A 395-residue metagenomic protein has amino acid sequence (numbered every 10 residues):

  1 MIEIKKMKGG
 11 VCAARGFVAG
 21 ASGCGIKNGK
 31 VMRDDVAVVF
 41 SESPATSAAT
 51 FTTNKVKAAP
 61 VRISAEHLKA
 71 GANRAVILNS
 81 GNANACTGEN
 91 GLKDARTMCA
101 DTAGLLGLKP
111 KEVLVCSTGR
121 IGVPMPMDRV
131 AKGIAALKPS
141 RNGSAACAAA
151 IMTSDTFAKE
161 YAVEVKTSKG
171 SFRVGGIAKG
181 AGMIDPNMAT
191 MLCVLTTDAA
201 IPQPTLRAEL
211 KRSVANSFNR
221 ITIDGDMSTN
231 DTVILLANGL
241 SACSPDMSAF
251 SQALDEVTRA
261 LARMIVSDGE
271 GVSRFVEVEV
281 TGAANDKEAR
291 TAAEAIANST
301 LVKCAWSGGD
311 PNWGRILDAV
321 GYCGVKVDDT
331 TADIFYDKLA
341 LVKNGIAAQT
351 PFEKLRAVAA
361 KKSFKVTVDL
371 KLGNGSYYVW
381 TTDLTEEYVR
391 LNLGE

Functional and structural regions predicted by a protein language model:
M1-N79, A83-K93, G104-E395: A structural signal for small-residue-enriched, beta-sheet-centric alpha/beta enzyme cores and oligomeric scaffold folds
C99: Generic structural marker for isolated residues within well-ordered, non-membrane alpha-helices of soluble domains
